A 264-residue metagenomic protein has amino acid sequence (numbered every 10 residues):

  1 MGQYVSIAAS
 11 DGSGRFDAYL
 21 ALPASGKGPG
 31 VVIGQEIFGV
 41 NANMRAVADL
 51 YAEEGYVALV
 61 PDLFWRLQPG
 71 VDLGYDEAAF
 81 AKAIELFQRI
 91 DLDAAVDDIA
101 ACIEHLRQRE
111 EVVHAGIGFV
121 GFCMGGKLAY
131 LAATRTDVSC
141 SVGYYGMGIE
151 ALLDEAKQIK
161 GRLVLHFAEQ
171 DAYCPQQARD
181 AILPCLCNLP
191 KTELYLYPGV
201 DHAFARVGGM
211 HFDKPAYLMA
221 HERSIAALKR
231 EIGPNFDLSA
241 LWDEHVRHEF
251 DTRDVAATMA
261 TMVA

Functional and structural regions predicted by a protein language model:
M1-A264: N-terminal cap/leader regions of alpha/beta-hydrolase-fold enzymes, predominantly small-molecule hydrolases
